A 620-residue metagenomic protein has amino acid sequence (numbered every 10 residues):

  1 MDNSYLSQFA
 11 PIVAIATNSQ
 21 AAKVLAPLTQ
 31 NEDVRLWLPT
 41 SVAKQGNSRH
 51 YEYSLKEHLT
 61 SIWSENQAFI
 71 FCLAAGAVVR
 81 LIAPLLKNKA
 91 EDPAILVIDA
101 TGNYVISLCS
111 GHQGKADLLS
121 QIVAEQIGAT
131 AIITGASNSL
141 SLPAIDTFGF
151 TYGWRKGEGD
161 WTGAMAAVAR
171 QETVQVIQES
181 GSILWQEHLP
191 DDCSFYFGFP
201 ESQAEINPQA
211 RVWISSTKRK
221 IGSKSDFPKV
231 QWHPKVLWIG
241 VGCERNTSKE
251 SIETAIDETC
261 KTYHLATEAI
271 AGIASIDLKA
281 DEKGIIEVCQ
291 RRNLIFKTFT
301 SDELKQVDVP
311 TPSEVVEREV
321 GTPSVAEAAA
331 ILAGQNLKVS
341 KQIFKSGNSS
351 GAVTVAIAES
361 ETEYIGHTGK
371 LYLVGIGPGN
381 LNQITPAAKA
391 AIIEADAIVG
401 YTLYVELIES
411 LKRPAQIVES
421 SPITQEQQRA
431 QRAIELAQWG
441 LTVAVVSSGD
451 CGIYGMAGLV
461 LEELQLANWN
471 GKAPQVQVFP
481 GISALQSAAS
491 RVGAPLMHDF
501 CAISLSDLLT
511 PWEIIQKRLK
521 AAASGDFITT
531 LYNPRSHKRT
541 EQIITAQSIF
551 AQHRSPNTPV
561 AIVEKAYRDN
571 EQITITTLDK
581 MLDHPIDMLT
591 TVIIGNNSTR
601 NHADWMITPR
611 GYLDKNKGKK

Functional and structural regions predicted by a protein language model:
F9-A74, V78-A83, I286-E287, R292-E327 (+7 more regions): Class I S-adenosyl-L-methionine
N18-D33, V42, R49-Y53, I62 (+9 more regions): Conserved mixed alpha/beta catalytic, RNA-binding, or beta-rich assembly cores of soluble enzyme, regulatory
L36-P39, I70-L73, V97-I98, A131-G135 (+11 more regions): General beta-strand structural signal in soluble alpha/beta enzymes
G114-A124, W154-G157, S313-A329, L441-S447 (+3 more regions): A polyampholytic, Gly/Pro-enriched intrinsically disordered region
A116, F150-E172, G321-Y364: Anaerobic metallocofactor- and corrinoid-dependent redox/one-carbon enzyme cores, especially those from methanogenesis
G181-I206, T311-E314, L371, L441-T442 (+1 more regions): A contiguous loop/helix-start segment that scaffolds small-molecule binding in enzyme catalytic cores
A210-S225, Q231-W232, A329-T362, I586-T599 (+1 more regions): C-terminal edge-of-domain segments
N380, G455-G525: Class I SAM-dependent methyltransferase SAM-binding "motif I" and its flanking Rossmann-like core
